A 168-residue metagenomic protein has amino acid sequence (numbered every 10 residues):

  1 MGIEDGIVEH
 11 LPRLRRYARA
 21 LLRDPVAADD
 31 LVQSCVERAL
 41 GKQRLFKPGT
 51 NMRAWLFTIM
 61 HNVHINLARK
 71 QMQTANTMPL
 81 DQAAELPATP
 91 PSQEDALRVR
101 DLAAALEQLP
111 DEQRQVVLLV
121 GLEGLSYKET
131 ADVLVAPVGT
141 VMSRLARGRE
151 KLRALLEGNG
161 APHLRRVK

Functional and structural regions predicted by a protein language model:
M1-R16, V26-D29: A short, charge-rich alpha-helical start-of-domain segment used by transcription regulators
P25-K42, L125: Conserved RNAP core-binding helix
S34-N51, K70-Q71: Sigma70-family region 2
L45-K47, T58-M78, D95: Arg/Lys-rich amphipathic alpha helix in sigma70-family domain 2
L80, A161-K168: Short hydrophobic short-linear motifs embedded in intrinsically disordered terminal tails or helical linkers
Q82-E107: Acidic, proline/glycine-rich intrinsically disordered inter-domain spacer in sigma factors
V116-V120: A short pre-motif secondary-structure segment
L134-G158: DNA-recognition helix of helix-turn-helix
